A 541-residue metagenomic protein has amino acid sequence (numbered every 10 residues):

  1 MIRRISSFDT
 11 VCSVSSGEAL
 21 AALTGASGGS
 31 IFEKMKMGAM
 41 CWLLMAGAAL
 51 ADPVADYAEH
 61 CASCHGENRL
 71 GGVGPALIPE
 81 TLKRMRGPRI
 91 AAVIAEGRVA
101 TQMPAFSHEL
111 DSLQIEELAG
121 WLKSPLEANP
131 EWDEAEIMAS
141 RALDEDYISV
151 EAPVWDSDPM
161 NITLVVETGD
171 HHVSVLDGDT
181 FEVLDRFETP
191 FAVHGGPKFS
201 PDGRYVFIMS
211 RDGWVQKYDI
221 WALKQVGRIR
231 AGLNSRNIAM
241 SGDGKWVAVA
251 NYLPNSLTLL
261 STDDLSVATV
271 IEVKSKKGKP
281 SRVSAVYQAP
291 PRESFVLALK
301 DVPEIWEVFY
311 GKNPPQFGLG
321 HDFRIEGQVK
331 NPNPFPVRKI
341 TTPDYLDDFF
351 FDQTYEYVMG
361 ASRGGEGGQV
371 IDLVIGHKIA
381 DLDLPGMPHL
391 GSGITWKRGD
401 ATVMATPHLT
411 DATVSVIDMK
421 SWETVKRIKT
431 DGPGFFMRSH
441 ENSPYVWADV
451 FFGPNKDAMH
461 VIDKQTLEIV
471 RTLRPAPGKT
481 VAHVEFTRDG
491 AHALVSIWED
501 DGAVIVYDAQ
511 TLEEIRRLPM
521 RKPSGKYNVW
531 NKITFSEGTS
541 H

Functional and structural regions predicted by a protein language model:
A58-H60, P104-G169: Flexible coil segments in periplasmic/lumen-exposed cytochrome c-class electron-transfer proteins
S63, N68-V73, L77-L126: Extracytoplasmic electron-transfer domains, predominantly the class I c-type cytochrome c fold
V150, H194-K198, S235-A239, P280-Y287 (+5 more regions): Repeated scaffold domains used in trafficking and secretory/extracellular systems, primarily beta-propellers
D158-P159, P201-D202, G242-D243, P290-P291 (+4 more regions): Residue-level detector of Asp-centered blade-edge/turn motifs that repeat once per structural unit in beta-propeller
G178-T180, I220-L223, T262-L265, G311-K312 (+4 more regions): Short loop/turn segments that connect beta-strands within beta-propeller blades
E182-F187, K224-I229, S266-K277, N333-I340 (+4 more regions): A short beta-strand motif characteristic of beta-propeller blades
N234-W246, A250-S294, L299-D301, D322-V337: Asp-box/WD-like beta-propeller blade repeats and closely related beta-sheet repeat scaffolds
